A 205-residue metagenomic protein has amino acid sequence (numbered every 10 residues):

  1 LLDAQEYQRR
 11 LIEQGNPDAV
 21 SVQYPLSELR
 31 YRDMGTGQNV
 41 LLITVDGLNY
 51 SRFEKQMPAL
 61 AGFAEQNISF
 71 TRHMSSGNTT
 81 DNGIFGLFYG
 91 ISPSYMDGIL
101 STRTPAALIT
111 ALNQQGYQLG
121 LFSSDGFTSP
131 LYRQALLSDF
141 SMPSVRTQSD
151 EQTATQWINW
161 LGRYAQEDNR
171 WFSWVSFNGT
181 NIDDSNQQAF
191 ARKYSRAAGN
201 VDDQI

Functional and structural regions predicted by a protein language model:
L1, F122, W157, A198-V201 (+1 more regions): Generic low-polarity alpha-helical segments
D3-S185: Active-site-proximal alpha/beta segments of enzymes that process anionic O-linked groups
D183-I205: Active-site-proximal segments of metal-dependent phosphoesterases and phosphodiesterases across multiple
